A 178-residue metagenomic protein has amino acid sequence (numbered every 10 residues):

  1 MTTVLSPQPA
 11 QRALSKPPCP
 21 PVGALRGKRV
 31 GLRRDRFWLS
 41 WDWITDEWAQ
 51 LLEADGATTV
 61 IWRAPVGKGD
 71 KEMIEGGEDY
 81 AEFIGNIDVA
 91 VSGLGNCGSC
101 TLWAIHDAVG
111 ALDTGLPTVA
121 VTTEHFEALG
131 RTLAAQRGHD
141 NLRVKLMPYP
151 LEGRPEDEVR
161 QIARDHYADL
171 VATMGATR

Functional and structural regions predicted by a protein language model:
M1-R26: Short N-terminal or domain-adjacent regulatory/targeting segments
A10-P17, K71-I84: Glycine-rich, highly charged phosphate/nucleotide-binding loops
V22-G23, G27-T59: Glycine-rich phosphate/diphosphate-binding loop of Rossmann-like nucleotide-binding domains
L52-V66, N141-P148: Short beta-strand elements in bilobed, periplasmic/extracellular small-molecule ligand-binding domains
A104-L129, K145: Short, acidic/small-residue loops that bind anionic groups at enzyme active sites
F126-G138: Glycine-rich, charge-decorated loop segments at or immediately adjacent to ligand/cofactor-binding or catalytic sites
K145-R178: A charged, well-structured terminal subsegment
